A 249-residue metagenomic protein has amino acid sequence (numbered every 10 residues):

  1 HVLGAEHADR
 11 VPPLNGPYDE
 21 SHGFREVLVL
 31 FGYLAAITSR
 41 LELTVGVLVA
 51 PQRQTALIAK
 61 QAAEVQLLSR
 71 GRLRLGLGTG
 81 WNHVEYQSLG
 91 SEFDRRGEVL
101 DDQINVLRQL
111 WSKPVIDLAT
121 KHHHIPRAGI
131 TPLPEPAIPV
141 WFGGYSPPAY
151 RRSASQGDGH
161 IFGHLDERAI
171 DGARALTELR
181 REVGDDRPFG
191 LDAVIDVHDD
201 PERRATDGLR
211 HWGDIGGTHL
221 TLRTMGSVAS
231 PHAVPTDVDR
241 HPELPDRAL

Functional and structural regions predicted by a protein language model:
H1-L249: Active-site-adjacent structural elements that line small-molecule/cofactor binding pockets in enzymes
